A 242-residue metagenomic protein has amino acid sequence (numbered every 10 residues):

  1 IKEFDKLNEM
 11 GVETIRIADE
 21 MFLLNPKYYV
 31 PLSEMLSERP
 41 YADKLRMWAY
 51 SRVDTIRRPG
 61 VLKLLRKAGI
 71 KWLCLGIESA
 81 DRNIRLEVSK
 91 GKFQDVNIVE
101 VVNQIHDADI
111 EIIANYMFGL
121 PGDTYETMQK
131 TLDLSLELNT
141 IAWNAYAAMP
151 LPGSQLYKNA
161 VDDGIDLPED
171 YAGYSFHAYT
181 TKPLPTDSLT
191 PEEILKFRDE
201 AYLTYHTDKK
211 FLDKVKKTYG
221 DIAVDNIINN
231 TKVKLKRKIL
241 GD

Functional and structural regions predicted by a protein language model:
I1-I113, D133: Radical SAM [4Fe-4S] cluster-binding motif and immediate context
K2-K6, E100, K130, L134 (+1 more regions): A non-catalytic, amphipathic alpha-helix used as a structural packing/dimerization or gating element in enzyme scaffolds
V12, I70, T140-I141, A148: Proline-aspartate-enriched helix->loop->beta-strand connector
Y29, M128, Y157-K158: Histidine/acidic-residue-rich catalytic or RNA/ligand-binding cores of hydrolases and nuclease-related proteins
S51-D54, E78-S89, V102-T127, A145-P152 (+1 more regions): Conserved strand-turn element in the central/C-terminal portion of the radical SAM core barrel that lines
G60-K63, P121-E137: Catalytic cores of alpha/beta
Q155-A160, I165-D242: Radical SAM enzyme core and accessory elements
